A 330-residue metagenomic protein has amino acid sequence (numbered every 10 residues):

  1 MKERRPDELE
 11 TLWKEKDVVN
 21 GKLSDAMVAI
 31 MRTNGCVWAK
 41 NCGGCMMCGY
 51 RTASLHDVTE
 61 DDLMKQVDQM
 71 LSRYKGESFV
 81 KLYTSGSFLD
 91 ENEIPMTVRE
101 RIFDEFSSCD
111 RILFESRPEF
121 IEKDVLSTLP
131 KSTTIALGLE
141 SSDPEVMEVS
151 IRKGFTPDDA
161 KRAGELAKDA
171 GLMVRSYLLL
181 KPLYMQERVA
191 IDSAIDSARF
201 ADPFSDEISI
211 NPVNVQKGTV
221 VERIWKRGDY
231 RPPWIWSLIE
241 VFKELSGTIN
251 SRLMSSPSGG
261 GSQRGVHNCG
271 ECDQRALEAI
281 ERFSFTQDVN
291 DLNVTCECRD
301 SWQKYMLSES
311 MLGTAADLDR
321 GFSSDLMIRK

Functional and structural regions predicted by a protein language model:
K2-E8, N214-K330: Auxiliary Fe-S-binding modules of radical SAM enzymes
R5-D62: Canonical Radical SAM [4Fe-4S] cluster-binding loop centered on the CxxxCxxC motif and its immediate flanking residues
C45, S108, I191-S209, D273-R299: Structural recognition of alpha->loop->beta junctions
G49-Q66, M70, Y74-E93, E105-I121 (+2 more regions): Core AdoMet radical
M70-K75, I102-S107, V125-S132, E165-G171 (+1 more regions): Acidic (Asp/Glu)-rich catalytic clusters
G86-F88, P118-F120, S141-D143, L180-Y184 (+2 more regions): Active-site-proximal loop/turn and secondary-structure-junction residues that shape catalytic pockets, frequently
N92-E100, I121-P130, R188: Distinct, well-ordered alpha-helical segments
D158-T219, L238-P257: Conserved C-terminal portion of the radical SAM core fold that forms the substrate/S-adenosylmethionine-binding
